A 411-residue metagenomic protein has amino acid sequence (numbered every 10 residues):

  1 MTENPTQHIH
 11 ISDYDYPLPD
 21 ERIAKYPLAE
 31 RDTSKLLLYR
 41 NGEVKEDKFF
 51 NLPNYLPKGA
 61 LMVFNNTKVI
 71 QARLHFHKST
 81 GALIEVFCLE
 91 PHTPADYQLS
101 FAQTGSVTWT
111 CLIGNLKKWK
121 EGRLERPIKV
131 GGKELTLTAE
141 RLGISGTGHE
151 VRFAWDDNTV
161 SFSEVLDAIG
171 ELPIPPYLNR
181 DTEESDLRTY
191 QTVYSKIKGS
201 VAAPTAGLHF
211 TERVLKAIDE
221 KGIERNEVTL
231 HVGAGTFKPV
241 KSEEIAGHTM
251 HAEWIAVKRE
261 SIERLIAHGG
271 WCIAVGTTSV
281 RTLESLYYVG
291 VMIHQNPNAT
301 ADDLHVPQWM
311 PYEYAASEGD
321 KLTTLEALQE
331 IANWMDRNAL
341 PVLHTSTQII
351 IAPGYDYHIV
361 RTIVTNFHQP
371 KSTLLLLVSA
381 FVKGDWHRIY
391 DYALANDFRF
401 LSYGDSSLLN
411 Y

Functional and structural regions predicted by a protein language model:
T2-Y411: Surface-exposed, charge/polar-rich loops and edge strands
